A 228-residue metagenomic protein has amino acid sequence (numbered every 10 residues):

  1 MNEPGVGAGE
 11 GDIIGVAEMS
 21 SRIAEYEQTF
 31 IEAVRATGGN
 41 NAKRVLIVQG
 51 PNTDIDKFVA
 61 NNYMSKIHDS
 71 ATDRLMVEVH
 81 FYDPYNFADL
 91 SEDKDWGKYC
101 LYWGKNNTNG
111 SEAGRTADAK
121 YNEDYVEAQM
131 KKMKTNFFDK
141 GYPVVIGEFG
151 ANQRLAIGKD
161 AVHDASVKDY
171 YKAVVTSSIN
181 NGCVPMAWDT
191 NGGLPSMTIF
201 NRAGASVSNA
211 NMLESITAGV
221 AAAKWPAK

Functional and structural regions predicted by a protein language model:
M1-T116, K120, K131-A151, N180-N181: Active-site region of glycoside hydrolase catalytic domains
G15-I23, D118, N122, V126 (+4 more regions): Residue-level preference for long, well-ordered alpha-helices that form the structural scaffold of enzyme catalytic
M19, I23-F30, Q129, Y170 (+3 more regions): Stable alpha-helical elements in mature extracytoplasmic
A156-K228: Aromatic-rich peripheral "rim/lid" segments of glycoside hydrolase catalytic domains that contact and position glycan
